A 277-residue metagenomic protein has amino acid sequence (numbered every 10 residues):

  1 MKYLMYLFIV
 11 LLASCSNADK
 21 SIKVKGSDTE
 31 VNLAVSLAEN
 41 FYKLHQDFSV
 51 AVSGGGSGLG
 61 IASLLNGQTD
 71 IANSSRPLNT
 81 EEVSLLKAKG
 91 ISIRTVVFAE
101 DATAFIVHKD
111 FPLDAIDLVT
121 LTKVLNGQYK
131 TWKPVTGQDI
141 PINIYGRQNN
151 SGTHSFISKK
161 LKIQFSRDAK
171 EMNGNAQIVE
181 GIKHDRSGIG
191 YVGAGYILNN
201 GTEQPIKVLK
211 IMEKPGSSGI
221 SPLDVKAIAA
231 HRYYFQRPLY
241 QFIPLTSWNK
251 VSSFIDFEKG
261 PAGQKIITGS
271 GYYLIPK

Functional and structural regions predicted by a protein language model:
M1-L4, N143: Intrinsically disordered, low-complexity segments enriched in small/polar residues
Y3-L12: Sec-dependent N-terminal signal peptides
C15-A72, R76-T80, S84, I93-D101 (+1 more regions): Exported/periplasmic ABC-transporter solute-binding proteins
K89: Glycine/small-residue-rich loop that forms an oxyanion/phosphate-binding "nest" at active or ligand-binding sites
